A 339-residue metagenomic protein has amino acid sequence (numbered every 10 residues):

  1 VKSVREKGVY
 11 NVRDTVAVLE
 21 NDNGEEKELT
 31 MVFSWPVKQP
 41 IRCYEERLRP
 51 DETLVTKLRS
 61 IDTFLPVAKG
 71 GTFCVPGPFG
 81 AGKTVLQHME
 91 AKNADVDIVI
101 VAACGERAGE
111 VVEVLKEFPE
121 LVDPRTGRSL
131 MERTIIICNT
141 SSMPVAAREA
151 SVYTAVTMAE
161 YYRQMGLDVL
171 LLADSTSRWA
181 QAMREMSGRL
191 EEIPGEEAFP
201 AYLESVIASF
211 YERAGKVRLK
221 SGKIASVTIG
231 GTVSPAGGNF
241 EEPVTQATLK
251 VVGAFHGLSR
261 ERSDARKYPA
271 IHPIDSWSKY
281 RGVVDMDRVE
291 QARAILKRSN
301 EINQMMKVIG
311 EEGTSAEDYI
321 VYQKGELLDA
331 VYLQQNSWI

Functional and structural regions predicted by a protein language model:
V1-T56: Acidic-enriched and Gly/Ser
T63-L65, G70-I339: P-loop NTPase catalytic core
